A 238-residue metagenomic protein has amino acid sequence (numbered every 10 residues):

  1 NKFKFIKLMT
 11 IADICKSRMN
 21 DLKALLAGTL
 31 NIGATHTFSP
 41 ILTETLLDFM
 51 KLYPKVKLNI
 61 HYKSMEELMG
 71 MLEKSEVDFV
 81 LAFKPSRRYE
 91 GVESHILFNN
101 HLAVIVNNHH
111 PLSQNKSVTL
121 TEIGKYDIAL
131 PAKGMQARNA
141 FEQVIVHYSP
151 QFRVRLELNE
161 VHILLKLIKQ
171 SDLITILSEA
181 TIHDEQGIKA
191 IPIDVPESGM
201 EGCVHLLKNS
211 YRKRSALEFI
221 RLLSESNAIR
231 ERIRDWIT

Functional and structural regions predicted by a protein language model:
N1-I11, L22: Basic, amphipathic "hinge/linker" alpha-helix immediately C-terminal to the N-terminal HTH DNA-binding motif
S17, K23-Y53, K57-H61, E66-M69 (+1 more regions): N-terminal winged-helix
K23, G91-I128, R214: Flexible hinge/capping segments at coil-to-helix
E44-D48, M65-L102, V106, K169 (+1 more regions): Short beta-strand-centered segments that line the small-molecule binding cleft or hinge of alpha/beta clamshell
T45-P54, E76, R138-Q151: Ligand-binding cleft/hinge of the Venus flytrap
V56-S64, F83, P131, P150-E160: Short beta-strand-to-loop elements that line the ligand-binding cleft of bilobed periplasmic-binding protein-like
Y89-H95, N99-N100, N115, H162-Y211: Beta-alpha-beta core module
S113, D127-Y148, R212-I220, S226-I237: Secondary-structure junction motif
